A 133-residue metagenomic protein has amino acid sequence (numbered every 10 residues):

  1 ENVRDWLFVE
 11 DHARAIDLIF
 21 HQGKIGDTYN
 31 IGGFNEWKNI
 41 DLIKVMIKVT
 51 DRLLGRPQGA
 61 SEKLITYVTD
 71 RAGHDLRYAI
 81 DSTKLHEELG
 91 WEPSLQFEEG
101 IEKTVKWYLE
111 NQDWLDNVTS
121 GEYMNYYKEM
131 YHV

Functional and structural regions predicted by a protein language model:
E1-V133: C-terminal substrate-binding subdomain of Rossmann-fold SDR/epimerase-dehydratase oxidoreductases
